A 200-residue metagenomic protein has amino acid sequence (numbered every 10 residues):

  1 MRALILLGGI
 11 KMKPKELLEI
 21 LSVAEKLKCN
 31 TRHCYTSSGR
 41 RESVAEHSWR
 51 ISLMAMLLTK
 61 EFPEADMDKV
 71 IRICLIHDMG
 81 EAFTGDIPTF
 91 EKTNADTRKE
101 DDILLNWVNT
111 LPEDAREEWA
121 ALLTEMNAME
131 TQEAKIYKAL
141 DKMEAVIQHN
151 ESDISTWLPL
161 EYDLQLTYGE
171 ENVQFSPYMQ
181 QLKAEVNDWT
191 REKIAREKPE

Functional and structural regions predicted by a protein language model:
R2-E200: Active-site helical microenvironments for divalent-metal-assisted chemistry
